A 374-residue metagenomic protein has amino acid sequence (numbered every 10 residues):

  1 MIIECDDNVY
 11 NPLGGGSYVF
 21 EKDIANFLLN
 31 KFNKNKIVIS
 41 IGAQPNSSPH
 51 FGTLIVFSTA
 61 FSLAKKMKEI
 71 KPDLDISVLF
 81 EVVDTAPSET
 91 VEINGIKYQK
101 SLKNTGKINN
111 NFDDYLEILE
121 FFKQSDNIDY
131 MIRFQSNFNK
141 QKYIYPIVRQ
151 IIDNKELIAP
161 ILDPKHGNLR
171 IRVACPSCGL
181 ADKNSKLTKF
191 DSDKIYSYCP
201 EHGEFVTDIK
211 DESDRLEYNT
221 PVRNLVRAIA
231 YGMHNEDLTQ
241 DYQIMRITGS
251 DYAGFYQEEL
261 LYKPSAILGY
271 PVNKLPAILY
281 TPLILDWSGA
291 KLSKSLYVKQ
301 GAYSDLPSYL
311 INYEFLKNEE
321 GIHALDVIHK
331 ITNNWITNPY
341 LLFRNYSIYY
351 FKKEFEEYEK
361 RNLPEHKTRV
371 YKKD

Functional and structural regions predicted by a protein language model:
M1-A159, V226, G254-L275, A324-D374: N-terminal Rossmann-like or analogous alpha/beta NTP/dinucleotide-binding catalytic cores that position adenine
E69-P72, D163-K165, L310-L316: Short C-terminal domain-edge/linker segments immediately following a structured domain
M131-P307, K367: Active-site cores that bind ATP or allylic diphosphates and position pyrophosphate for catalysis
S295-T337: A hydrophobic, small-residue-rich beta->alpha segment in the mid-to-C-terminal subdomain of diverse proteins
